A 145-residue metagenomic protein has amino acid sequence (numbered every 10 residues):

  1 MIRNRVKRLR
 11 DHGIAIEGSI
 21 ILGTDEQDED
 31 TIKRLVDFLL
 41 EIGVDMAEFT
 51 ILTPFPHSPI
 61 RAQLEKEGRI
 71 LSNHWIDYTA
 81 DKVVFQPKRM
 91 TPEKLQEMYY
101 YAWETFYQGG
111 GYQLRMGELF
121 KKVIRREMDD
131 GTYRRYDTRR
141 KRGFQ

Functional and structural regions predicted by a protein language model:
M1-E127: A structural motif corresponding to the C-terminal lobe/cap of the Radical SAM core domain
V123-Q145: Short, amphipathic C-terminal "tail helix"
